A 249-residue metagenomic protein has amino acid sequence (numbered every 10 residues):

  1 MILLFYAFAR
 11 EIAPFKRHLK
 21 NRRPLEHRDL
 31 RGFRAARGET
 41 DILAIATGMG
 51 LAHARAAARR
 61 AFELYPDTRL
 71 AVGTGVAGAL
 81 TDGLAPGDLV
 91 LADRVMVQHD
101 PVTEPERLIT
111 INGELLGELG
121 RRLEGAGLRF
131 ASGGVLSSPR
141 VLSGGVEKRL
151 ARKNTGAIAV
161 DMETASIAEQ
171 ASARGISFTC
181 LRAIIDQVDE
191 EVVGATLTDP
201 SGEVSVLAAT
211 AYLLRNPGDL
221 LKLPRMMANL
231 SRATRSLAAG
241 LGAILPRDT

Functional and structural regions predicted by a protein language model:
M1-L19, A36, D41: Short, conserved "active-site rim" segments that organize catalytic pockets and cofactor/ligand binding
I2, E26-T249: Glycine-rich phosphate- or other oxyanion-binding loops that anchor nucleotides, phosphorylated ligands
N21-L25: Assembly/interface hotspot detector across virion components, adhesins/toxins, and nucleic-acid enzymes
